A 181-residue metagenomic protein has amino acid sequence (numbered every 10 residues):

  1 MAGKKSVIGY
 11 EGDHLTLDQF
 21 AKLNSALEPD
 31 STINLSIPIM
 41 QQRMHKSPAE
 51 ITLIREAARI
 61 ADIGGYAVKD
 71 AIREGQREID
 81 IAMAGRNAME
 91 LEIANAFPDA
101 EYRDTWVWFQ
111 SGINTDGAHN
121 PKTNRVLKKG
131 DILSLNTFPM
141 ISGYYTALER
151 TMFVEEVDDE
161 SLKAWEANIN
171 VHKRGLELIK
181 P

Functional and structural regions predicted by a protein language model:
M1-P181: Active-site neighborhoods and metal-handling regions in enzymes and metal-associated proteins
